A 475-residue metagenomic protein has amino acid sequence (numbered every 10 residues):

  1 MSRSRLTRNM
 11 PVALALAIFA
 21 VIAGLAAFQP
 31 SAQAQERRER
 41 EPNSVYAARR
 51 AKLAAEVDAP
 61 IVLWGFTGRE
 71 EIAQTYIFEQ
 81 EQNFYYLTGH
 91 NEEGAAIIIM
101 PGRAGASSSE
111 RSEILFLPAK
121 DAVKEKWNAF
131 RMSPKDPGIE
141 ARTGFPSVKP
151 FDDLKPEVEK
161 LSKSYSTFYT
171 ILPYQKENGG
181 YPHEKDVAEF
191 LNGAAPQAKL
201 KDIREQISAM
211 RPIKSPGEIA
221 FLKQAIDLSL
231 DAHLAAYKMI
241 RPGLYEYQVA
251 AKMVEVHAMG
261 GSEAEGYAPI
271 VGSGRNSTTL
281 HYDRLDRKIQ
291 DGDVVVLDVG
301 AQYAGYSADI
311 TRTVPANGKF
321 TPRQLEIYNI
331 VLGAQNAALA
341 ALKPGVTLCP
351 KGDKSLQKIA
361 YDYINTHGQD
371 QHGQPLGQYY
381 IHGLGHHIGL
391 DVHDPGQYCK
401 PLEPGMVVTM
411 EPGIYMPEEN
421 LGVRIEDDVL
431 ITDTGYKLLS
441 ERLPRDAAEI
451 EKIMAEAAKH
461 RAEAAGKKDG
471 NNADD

Functional and structural regions predicted by a protein language model:
S2-A17: Bacterial N-terminal signal peptides that target proteins for export
S2-L6, F28-D475: Active-site neighborhoods and metal-handling regions in enzymes and metal-associated proteins
A13-A27: Bacterial N-terminal signal peptides
